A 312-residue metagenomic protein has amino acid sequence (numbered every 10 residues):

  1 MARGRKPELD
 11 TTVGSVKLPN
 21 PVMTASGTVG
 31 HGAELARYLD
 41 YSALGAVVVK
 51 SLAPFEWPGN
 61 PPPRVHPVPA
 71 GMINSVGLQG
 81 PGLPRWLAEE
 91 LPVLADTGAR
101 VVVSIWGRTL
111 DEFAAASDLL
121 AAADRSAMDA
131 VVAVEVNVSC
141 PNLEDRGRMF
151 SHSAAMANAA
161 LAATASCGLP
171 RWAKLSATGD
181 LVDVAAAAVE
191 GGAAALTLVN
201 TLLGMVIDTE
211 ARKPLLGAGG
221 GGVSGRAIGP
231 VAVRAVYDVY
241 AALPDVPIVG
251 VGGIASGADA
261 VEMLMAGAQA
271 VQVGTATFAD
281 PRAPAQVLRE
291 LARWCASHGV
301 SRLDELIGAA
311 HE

Functional and structural regions predicted by a protein language model:
M1-R5, V223-P247, A255-E312: Alpha/beta catalytic cores of nucleotide-metabolism and tRNA/nucleoside-modifying enzymes
M1-V101, R108: N-terminal capping/small domains of soluble enzymes
K17-M23, T97-V102, S166-S176, A241-V251: Short beta-strand/loop segments at the ligand-binding rim of alpha/beta enzyme cores
T24, V47, W86, V103 (+6 more regions): Conserved, mostly hydrophobic/aromatic
A33-L39, F113-A123, T178-G191, Y240-P244 (+1 more regions): Catalytic cores of alpha/beta
V49-P54, A133-V134, V138-C140, A195-M205 (+2 more regions): Glycine-rich phosphate-binding active-site loops on the catalytic face of alpha/beta enzymes
P69-M149: Active-site beta->alpha loop and helix N-cap motifs at the rims of alpha/beta catalytic domains
M72, V138-A155, V184-V246: Glycine/Thr-rich beta-alpha phosphate-binding loop at enzyme active sites
